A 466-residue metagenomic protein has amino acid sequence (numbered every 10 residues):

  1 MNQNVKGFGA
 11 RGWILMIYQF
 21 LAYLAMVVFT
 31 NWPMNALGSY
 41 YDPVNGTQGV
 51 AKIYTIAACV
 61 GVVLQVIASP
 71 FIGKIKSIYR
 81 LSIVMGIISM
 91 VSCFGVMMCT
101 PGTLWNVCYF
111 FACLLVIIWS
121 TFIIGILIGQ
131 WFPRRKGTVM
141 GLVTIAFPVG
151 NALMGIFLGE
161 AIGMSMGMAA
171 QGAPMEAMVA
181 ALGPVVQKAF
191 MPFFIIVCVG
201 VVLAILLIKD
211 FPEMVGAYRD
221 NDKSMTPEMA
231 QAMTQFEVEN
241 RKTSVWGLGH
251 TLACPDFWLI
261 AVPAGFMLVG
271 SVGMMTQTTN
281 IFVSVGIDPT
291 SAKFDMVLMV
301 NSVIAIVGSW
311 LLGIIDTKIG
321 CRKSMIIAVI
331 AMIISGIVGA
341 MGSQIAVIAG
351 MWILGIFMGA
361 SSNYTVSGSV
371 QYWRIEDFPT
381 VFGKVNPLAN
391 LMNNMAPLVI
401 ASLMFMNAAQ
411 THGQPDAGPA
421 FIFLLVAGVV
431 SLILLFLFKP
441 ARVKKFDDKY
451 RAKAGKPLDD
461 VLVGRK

Functional and structural regions predicted by a protein language model:
T30-G38, G155, G249-G308: Extracytoplasmic gate region of multi-pass secondary transporters
L64-S77, G308-G320, M404: Helix-to-loop junctions at the C-terminal end of transmembrane segments in multipass secondary transporters
I87-P101, A331-G342: C-terminal ends and interior cores of transmembrane alpha-helices in multi-pass membrane transporters/permeases
L104-W119, A346-A360: Hydrophobic core of transmembrane alpha-helices in multi-pass small-molecule transporters, especially MFS/SLC-type
A112-I145: Cytoplasmic helix-loop-helix junction between adjacent transmembrane helices in 12-TM secondary transporters
W119-F132, A360-R374: Intracellular juxtamembrane helix-capping segments at the cytosolic ends of symmetry-related transmembrane helices
N151, W373-A409: A late C-terminal transmembrane helix in Major Facilitator Superfamily
S302-I304, G308, D316-G368: C-terminal transmembrane helical hairpin of 12-TM major facilitator-type secondary transporters
